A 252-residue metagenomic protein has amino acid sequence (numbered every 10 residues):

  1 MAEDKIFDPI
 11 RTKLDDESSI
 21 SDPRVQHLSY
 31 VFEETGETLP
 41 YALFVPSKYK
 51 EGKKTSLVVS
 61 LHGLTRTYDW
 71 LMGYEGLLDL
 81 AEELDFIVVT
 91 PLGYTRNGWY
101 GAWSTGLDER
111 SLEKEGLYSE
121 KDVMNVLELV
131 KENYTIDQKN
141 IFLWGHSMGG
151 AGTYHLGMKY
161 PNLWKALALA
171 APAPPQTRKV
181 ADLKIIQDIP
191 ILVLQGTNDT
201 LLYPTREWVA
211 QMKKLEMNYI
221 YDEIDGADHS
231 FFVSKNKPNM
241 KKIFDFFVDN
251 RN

Functional and structural regions predicted by a protein language model:
M1-S56, S119, W144, M148 (+6 more regions): A domain-start/cap signature at the N-terminus of enzymes
E37-L39, S56-T135: Serine-hydrolase catalytic machinery in alpha/beta-hydrolase-like enzymes
S47, L64, L92-T95, A173 (+1 more regions): Short beta-to-alpha linker loops that shape the active-site pocket of alpha/beta-hydrolase fold enzymes
E51, R110-E113, E132, K165 (+5 more regions): Alpha/beta-hydrolase superfamily serine-hydrolase fold, recognizing
K53-L57, E83-V88, D137-N140, N162-A166 (+2 more regions): Loop/turn elements at helix/coil->beta-strand transitions in domains of secreted/extracellular proteins
V59-L61, A170, I224: Alpha/beta-hydrolase
K131-N133, K139-Q187: Primarily recognizes the serine-hydrolase "nucleophile elbow" in alpha/beta-hydrolase and SGNH/GDSL folds
P190-L194, N198-N252: C-terminal catalytic histidine-bearing segment of alpha/beta-hydrolase fold enzymes
